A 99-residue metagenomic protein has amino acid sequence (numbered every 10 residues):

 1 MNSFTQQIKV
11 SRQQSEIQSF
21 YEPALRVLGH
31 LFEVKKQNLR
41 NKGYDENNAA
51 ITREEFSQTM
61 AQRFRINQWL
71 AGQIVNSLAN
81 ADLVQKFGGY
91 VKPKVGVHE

Functional and structural regions predicted by a protein language model:
M1-F4, K42-E46, I66, G88: Eukaryotic partner-binding/assembly regions in large regulatory complexes
M1-K36: Long, low-complexity, charged/polar intrinsically disordered regions in eukaryotic proteins
L31-V34, R63, A81: Surface-exposed polar/charged interaction patches
R40-T59: Short acidic, hydrophobic short linear motifs in intrinsically disordered regions
E54, G89-E99: Short, cationic-aromatic polyanion-contact patches
R65-S77: Short amphipathic alpha-helical interaction segments
A79-G89: A short, conserved structural fragment
